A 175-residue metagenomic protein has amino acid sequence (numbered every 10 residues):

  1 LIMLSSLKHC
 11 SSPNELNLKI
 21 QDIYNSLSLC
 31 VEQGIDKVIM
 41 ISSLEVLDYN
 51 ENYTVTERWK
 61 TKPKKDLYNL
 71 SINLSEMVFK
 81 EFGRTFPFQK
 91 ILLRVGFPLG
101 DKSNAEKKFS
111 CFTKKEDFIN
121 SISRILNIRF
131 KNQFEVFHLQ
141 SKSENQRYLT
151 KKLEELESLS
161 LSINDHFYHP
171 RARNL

Functional and structural regions predicted by a protein language model:
L1-I20: NAD(P)H-binding glycine-rich loop region in Rossmannoid oxidoreductase-like domains and their noncatalytic homologs
L4, V38-L44, L93-V95: SDR active-site strand-loop-helix element
I20-S26, I35, L67, S71-F79 (+1 more regions): Conserved catalytic Lys-bearing alpha helix of Rossmann-like short-chain dehydrogenase/reductases
N25-K65: Conserved Rossmann-fold NAD(P)-dependent oxidoreductase catalytic core, especially the SDR/UDP-sugar
D48, L67, T85-F109: Flexible, glycine-rich beta-alpha linker
E51-K90: Catalytic helix-loop patch of NAD(P)-dependent Rossmann-fold dehydrogenases
F97-D101, F112-V136, K142: Alpha-helical substrate-binding/gating segment
F134-N164, P170-L175: Conserved C-terminal active-site "lid" loop/helix of NAD(P)H-dependent oxidoreductases that clamps the redox cofactor
